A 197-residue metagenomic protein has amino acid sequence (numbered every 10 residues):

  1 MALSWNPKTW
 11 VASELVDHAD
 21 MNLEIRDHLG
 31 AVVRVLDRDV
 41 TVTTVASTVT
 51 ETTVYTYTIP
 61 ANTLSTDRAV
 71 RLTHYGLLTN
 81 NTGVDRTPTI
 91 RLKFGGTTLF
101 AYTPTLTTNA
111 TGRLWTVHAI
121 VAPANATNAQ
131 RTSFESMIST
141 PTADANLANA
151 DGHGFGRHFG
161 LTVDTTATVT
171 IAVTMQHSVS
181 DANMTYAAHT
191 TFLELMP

Functional and structural regions predicted by a protein language model:
M1-L36, T56: Extracellular "spike/adhesin" assembly and maturation modules and analogous cytosolic coiled-coil scaffolds
D27-P197: Surface-exposed molecular-recognition determinants
